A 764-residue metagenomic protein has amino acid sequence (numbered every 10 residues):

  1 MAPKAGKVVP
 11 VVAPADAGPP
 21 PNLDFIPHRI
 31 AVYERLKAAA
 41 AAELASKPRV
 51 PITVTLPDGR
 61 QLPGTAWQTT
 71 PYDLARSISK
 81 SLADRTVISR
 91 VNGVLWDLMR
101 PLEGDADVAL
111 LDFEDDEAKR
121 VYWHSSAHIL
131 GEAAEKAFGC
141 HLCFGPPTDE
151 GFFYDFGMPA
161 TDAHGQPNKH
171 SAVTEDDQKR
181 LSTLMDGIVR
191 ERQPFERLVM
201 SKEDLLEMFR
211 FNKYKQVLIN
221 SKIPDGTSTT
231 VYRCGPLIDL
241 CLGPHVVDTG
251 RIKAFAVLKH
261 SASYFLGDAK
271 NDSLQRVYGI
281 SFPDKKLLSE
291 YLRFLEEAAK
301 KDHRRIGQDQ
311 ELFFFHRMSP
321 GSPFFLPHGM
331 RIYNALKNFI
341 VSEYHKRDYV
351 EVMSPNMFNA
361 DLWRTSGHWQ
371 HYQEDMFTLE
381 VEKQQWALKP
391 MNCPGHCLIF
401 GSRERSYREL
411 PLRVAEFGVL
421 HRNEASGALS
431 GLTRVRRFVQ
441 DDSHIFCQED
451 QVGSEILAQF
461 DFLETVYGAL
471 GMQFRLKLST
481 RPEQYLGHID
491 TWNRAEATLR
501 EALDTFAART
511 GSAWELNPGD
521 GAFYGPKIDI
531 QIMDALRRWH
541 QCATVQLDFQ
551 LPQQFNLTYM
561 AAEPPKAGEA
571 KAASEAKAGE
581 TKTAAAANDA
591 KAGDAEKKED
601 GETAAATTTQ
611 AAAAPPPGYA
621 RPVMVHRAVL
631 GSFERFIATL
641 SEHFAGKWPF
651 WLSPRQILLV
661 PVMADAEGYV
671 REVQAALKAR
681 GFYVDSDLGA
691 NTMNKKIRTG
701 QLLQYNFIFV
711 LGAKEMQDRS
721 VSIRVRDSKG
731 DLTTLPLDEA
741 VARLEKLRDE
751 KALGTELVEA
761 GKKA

Functional and structural regions predicted by a protein language model:
M1-C143, P147-D149, D155-A764: NTP/phosphate- and nucleic-acid-binding module
